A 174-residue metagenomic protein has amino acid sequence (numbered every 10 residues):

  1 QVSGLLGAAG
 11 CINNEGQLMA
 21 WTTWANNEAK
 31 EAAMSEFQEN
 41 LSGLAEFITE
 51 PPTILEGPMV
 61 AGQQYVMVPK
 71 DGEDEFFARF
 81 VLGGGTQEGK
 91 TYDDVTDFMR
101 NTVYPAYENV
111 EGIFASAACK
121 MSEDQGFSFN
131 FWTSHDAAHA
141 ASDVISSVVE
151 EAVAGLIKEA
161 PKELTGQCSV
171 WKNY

Functional and structural regions predicted by a protein language model:
Q1-Y174: Short S/T/G/P-rich N-terminal loop/turn motif that feeds into the first structured element of a domain
